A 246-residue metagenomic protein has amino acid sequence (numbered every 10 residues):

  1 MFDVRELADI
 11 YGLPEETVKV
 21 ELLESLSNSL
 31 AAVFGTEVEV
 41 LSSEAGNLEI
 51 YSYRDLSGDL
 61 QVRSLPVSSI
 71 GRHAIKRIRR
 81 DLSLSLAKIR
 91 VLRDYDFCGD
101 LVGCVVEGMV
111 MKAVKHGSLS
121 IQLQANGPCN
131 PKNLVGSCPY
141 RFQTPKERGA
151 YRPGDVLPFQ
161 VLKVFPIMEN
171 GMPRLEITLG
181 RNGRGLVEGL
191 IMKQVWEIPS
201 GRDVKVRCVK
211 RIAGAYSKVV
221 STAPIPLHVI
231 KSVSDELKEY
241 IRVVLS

Functional and structural regions predicted by a protein language model:
M1-S246: RNA-contacting regions in translation and RNA-metabolism proteins, encompassing KH/S1 modules where present
